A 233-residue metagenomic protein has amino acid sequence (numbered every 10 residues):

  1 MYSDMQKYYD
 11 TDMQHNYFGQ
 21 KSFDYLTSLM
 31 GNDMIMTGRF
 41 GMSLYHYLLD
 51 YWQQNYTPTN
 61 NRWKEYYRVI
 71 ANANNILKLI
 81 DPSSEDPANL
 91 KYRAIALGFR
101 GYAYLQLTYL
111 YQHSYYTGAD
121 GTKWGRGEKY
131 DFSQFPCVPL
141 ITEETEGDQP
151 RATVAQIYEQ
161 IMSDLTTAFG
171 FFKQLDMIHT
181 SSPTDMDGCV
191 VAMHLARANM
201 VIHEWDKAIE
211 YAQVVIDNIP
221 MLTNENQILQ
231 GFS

Functional and structural regions predicted by a protein language model:
M1-Y25, L222, Q230-F232: Acidic, glycine-rich segments characteristic of secretory precursors and extracytoplasmic regions
F40-S114, A152, G170-F172: Conserved, well-structured interaction surfaces
N89, P183-T184: Short coil/turn linker motifs that delimit alpha-helical repeat modules in TPR/alpha-solenoid proteins
I95, R100-E144: Extended ligand-binding groove/face enriched in aromatic
A212-P220: TPR/TPR-like (Sel1-like) alpha-helical repeat modules
